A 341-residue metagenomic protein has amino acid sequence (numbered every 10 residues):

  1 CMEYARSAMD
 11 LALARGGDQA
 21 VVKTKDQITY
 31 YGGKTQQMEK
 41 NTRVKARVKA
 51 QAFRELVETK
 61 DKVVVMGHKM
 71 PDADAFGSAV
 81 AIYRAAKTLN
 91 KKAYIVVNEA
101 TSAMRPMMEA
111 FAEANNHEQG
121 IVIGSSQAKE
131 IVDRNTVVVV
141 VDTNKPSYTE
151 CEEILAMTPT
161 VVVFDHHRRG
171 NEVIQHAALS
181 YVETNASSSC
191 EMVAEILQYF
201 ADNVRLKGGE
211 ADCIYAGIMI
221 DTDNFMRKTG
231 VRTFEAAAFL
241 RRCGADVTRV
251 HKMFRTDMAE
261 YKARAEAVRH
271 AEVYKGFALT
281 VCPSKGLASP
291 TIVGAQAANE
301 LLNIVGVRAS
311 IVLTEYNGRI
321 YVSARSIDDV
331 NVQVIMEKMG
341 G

Functional and structural regions predicted by a protein language model:
E3-T29: Catalytic/regulatory signature loops of cyclic-dinucleotide turnover enzymes and related class III nucleotidyl cyclases
V21, V139, T160-F164, L179-V182 (+2 more regions): Hydrophobic/aromatic beta-strand patches that form the interior of the parallel beta-sheet core in alpha/beta enzyme
D26, E99-T101, H167: Residues in the short beta-alpha loop(s) of Rossmann-like NAD(P)-binding domains
T29-Q37, F277-L279: Gly-rich Lys/Arg/Thr-decorated short loops/hinges at beta-loop-alpha junctions or inter-strand turns that position
Y31, D74, Y148-E150, N171-E172 (+1 more regions): Short helix/loop capping segments that flank catalytic or ligand/cofactor-binding pockets
N41-N115, Q119-V137, Y215, I220-G341: Hydrophobic helix-and-loop "lid/oligomerization" segment in the mid-to-C-terminal part of catalytic domains
V122-H176: Active-site cofactor/cluster-binding pocket
H166-A237: Short alpha-helices
